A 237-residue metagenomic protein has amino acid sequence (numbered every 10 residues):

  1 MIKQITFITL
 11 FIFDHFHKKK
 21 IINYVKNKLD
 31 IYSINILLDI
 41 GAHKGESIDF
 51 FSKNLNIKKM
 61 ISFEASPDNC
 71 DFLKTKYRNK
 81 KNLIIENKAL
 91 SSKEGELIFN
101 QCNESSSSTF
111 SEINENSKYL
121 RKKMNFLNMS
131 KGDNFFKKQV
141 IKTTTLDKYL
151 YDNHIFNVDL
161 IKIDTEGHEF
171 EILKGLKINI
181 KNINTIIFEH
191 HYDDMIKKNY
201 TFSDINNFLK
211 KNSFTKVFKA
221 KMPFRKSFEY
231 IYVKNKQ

Functional and structural regions predicted by a protein language model:
M1-Q237: Phosphate/nucleotide-binding beta-alpha loop and adjacent structural elements of enzyme active sites
